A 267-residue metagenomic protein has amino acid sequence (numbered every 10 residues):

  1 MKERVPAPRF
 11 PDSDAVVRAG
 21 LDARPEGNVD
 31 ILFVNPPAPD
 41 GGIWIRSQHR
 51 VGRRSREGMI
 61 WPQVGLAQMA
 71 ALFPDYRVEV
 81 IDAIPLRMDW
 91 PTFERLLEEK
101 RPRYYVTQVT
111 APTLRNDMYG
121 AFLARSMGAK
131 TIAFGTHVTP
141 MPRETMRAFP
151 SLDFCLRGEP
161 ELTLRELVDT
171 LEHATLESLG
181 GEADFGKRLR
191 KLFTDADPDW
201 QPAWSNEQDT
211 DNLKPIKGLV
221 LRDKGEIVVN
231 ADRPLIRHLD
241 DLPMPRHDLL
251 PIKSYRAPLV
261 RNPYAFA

Functional and structural regions predicted by a protein language model:
M1-A19: Short, intrinsically disordered terminal tails adjacent to the first/last structured region
P8, D22-I60: Short glycine-rich His-centered loop
A23, S205-Q208, D240-D241, P245-A267: Radical SAM [4Fe-4S] cluster-binding motif and immediate context
N28-I31, R77, A265-F266: Residues that mark the start of a beta-strand
P39-D40, L235-I236, H247-P251: Active-site/binding-pocket entry motifs
G41-G42, R115, R165, I252: Glycine/Thr-rich phosphate-binding loops of Rossmann-like dinucleotide-binding domains
G42-R46, D232-R233, L242: Short aromatic-enriched loop/helix-cap "lid" or pocket-rim segments at secondary-structure transitions that line
G65, M69-F73, R77-H238: Glycine-rich beta-alpha loop elements in corrinoid/cobalamin-binding modules across cobalamin-dependent enzymes
